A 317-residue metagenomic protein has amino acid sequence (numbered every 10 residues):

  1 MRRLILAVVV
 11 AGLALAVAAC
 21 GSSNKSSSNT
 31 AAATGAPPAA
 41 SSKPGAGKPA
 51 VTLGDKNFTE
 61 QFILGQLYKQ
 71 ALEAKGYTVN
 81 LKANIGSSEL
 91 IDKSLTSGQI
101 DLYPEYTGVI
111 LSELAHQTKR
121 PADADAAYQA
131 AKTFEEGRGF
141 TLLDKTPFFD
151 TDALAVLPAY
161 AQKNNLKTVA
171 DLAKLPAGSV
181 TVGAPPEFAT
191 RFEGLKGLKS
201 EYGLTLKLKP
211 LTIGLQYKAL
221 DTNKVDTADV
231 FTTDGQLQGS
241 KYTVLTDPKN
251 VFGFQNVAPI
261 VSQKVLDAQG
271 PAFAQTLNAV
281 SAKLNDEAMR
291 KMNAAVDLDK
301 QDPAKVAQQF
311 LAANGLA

Functional and structural regions predicted by a protein language model:
M1-A18: Sec-dependent bacterial lipoprotein signal peptides
A16-A32: Bacterial lipoprotein signal-peptidase II cleavage site
G35, A40-Q66, A83-S88, E187-T190: Extracytoplasmic "Venus flytrap"
L81-K93, K207-K218: Short helix-initiation/N-cap motifs at beta->coil->alpha
L114-A122, Y128-L143, K224-T227, Q236-N250: Ligand-binding "clamshell"
A124-T181, Q263, A282-D286: A conserved helix-loop-strand patch within extracytoplasmic ligand-binding domains of the periplasmic binding
G139-F140, T146-A153, T233-S281: Periplasmic-binding protein-like
G178-P248: Ligand-binding pocket segment of bilobal, Venus flytrap-like solute-binding proteins
